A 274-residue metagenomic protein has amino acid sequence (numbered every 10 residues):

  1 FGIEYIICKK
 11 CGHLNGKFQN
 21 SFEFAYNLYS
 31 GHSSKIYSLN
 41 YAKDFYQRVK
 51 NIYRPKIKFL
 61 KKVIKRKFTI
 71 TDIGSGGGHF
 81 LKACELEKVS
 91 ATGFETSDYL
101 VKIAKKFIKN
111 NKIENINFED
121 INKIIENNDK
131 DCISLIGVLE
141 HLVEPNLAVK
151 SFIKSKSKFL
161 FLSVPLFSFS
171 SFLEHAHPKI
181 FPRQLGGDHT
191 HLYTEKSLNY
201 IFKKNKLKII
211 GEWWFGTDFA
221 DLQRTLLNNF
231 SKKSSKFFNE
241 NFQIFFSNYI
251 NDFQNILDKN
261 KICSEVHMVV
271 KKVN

Functional and structural regions predicted by a protein language model:
F1-I136, N146-V149, P178, G211-F215 (+3 more regions): Conserved N-terminal segment of class I S-adenosyl-L-methionine
G137-H141: A short His-aromatic
V143, S170, A220-L222: Glycine/Thr-rich phosphate-binding loops of Rossmann-like dinucleotide-binding domains
N146-L160: A short glycine-rich, Lys/Arg-flanked "PGG" loop and its adjoining helix->strand segment in the class I
S163-H191, K196-I201, T225-N228: Short, glycine-/aromatic-enriched active-site segment of Class I SAM-dependent methyltransferases
S197-W213: A SAM-dependent methyltransferase catalytic signature shared across enzymes that methylate proteins
N228-S234: Flexible, glycine-/basic-rich loop-and-beta segments that form/coincide with the SAM-dependent methyltransferase
